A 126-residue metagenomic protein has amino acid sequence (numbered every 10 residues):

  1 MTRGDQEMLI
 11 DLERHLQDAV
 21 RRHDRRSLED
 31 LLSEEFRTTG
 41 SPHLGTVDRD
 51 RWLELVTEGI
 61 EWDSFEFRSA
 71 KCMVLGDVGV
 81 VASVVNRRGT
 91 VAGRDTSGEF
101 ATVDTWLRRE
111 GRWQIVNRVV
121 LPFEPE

Functional and structural regions predicted by a protein language model:
M1-D30, E35-E126: A beta-strand edge to alpha-helix "cap/lid" segment located at domain peripheries
